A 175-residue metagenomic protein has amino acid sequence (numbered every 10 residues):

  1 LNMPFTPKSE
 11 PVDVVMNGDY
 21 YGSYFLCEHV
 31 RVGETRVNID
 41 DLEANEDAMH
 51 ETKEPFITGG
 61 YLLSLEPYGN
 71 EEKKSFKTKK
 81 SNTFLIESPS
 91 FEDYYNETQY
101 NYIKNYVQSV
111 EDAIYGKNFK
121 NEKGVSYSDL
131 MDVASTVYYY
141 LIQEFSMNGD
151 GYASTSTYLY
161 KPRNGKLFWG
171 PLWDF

Functional and structural regions predicted by a protein language model:
L1-F175: Phosphate/dinucleotide-binding and metal-coordinating scaffold of catalytic cores in nucleotide-dependent enzymes
